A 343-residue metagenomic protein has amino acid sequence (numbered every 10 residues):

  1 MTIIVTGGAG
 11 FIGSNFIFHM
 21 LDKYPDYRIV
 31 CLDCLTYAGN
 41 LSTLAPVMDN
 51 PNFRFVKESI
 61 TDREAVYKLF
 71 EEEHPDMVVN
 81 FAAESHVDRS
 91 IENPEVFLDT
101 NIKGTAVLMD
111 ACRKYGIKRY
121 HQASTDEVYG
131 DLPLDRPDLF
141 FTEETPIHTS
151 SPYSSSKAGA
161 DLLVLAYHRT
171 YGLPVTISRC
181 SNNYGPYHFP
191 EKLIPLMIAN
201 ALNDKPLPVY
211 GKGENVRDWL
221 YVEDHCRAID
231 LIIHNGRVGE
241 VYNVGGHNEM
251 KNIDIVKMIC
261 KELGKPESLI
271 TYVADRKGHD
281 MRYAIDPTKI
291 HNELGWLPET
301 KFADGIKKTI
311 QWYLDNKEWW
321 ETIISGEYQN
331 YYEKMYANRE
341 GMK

Functional and structural regions predicted by a protein language model:
M1-N183, K308, Y313-N316, T322-K343: N-terminal Rossmann-like NAD(P)+-binding domain of SDR-like oxidoreductases, especially those catalyzing
I3, D22, I29, E58 (+2 more regions): C-terminal substrate-binding subdomain of Rossmann-fold SDR/epimerase-dehydratase oxidoreductases
I12, A38-G39, E64, H188 (+2 more regions): Residues that form or flank phosphate/diphosphate-binding pockets in enzymes that use nucleotide phosphates
L35, N182-G185, N215-V216, R276-K277: Short histidine/acidic/glycine/proline-rich micro-motifs that form metal- and phosphate-coordinating active-site loops
L41-L44, L132-D135, H188-E191, I255-V256 (+1 more regions): Short aromatic-enriched loop/helix-cap "lid" or pocket-rim segments at secondary-structure transitions that line
V47, D135-R136, P190-I198, A274: A glycine/serine/threonine-rich, flexible loop-to-helix segment that serves as the NAD(P) cofactor-binding "lid"
A65, V96, K103, P146 (+4 more regions): Residue-level recognition of oxygen-bearing side chains
G159, L163, Y167, M197 (+2 more regions): Hydrophobic alpha-helix immediately C-terminal to the catalytic Tyr-X-X-X-Lys motif of short-chain
